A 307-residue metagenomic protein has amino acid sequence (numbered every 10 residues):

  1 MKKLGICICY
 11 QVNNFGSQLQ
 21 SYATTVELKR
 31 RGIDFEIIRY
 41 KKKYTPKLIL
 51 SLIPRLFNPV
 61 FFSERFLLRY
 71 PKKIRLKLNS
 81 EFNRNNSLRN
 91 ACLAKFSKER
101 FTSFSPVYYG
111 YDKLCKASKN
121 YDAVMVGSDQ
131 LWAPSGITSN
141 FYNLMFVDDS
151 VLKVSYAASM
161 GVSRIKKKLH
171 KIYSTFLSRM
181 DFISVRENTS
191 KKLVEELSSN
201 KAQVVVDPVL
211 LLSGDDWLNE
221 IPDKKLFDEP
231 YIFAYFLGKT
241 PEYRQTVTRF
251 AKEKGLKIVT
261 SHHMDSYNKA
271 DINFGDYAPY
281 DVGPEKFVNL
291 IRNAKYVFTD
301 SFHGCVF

Functional and structural regions predicted by a protein language model:
K3, F227-Y231, L256-K257: Charged active-site motifs of nucleotide-sugar-dependent glycosyltransferases
L4-F15, L19-T175: Aromatic- and Gly/Pro-rich donor/ligand-binding loops that form nucleotide- or phosphate-bearing donor binding pockets
G16-A23, S190, E242-T246: Conserved alpha-helical elements of sugar-nucleotide-dependent glycosyltransferases
I37-R39, S155-A157, D181-N188, I258-H262: Short internal beta-strands
F104-A123, W132-A133, T138, A157-Y231 (+1 more regions): A nucleotide-sugar donor-handling region in carbohydrate enzymes
V126, V185, F298-T299: Short beta-strand scaffold positions
A157-V162, L193-V194, F236, Y243-G283: Catalytic donor nucleotide-activated moiety binding site of glycosyltransferases and closely related
A202-L210, G214, N268-D300, C305: Donor nucleotide-activated moiety binding/catalytic core segment of transferases that use nucleotide-activated donors
